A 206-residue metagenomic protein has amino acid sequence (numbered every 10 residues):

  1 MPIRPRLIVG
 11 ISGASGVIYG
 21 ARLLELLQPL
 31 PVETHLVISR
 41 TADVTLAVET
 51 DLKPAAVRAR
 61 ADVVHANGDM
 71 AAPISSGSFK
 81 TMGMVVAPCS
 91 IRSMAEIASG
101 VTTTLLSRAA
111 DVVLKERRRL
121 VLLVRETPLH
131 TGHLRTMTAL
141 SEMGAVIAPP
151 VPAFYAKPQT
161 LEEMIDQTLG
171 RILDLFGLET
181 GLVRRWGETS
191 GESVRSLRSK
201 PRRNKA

Functional and structural regions predicted by a protein language model:
M1-V121, R125-A206: A cross-family phosphate/adenosyl-ligand binding-site feature
